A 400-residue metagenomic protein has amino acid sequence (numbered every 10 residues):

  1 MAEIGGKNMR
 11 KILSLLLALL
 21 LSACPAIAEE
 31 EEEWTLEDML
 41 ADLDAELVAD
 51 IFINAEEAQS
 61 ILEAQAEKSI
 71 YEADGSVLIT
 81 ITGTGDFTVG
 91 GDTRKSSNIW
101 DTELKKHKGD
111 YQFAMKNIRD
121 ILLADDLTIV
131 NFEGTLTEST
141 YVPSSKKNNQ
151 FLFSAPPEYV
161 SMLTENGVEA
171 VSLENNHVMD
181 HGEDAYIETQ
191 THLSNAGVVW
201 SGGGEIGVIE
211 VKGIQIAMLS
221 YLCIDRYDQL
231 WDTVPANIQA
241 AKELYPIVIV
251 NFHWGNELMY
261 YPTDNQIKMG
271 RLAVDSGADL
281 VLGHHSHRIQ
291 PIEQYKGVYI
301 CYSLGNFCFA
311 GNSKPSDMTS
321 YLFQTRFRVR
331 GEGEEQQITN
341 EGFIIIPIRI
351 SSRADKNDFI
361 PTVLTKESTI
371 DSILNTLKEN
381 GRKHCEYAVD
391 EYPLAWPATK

Functional and structural regions predicted by a protein language model:
M1-N8: Short, Lys/Arg-enriched N-terminal segments with co-localized hydrophobic residues within the first ~10-30 amino acids
N8-M9, H384: Polar low-complexity intrinsically disordered regions enriched in Ser/Thr and small residues
M9-E29: Sec-dependent N-terminal signal peptides of Gram-positive bacterial secreted proteins and lipoproteins
E29-K400: Acidic, metal/ion-coordinating pockets
